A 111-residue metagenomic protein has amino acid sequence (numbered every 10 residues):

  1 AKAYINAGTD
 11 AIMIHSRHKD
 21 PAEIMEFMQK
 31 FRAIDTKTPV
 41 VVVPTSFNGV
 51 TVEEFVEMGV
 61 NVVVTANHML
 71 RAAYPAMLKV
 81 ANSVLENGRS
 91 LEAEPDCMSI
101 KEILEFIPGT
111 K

Functional and structural regions predicted by a protein language model:
A1-T65, R71-N82, T110: Alpha/beta enzyme core
H68-K111: Extended, intrinsically disordered, low-complexity segments
